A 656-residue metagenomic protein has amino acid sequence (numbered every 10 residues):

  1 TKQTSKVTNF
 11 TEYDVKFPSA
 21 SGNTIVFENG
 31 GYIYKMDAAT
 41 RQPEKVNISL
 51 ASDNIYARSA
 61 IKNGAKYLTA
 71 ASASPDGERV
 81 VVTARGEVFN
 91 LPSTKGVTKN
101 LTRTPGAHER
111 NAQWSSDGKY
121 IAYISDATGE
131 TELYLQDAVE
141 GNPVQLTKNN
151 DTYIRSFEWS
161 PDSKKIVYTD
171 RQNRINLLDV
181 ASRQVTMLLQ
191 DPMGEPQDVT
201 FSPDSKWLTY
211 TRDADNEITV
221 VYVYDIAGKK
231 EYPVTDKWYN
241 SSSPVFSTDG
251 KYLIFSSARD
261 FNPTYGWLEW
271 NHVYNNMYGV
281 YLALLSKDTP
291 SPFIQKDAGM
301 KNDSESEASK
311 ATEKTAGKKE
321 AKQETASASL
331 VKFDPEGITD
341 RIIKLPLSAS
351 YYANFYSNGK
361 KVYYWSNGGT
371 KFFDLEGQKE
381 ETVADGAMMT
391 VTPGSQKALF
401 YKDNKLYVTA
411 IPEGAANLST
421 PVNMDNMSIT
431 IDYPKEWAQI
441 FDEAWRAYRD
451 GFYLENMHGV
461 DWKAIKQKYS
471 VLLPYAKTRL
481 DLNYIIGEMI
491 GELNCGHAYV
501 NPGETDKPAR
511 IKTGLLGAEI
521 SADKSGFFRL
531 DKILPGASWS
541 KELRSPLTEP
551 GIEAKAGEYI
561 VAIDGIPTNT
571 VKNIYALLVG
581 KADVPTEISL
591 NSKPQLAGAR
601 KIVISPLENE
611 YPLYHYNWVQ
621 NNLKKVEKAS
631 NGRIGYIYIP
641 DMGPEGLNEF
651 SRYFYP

Functional and structural regions predicted by a protein language model:
T1-V15, A39-K66, P92-R110, S115 (+14 more regions): Multi-bladed beta-propeller domains
P18-S19, S72, Q113, E158 (+5 more regions): Conserved beta-strand position repeated across blades of beta-propeller domains
A20-G22, P75-D76, S116-D117, P161-D162 (+4 more regions): Residue-level detector of Asp-centered blade-edge/turn motifs that repeat once per structural unit in beta-propeller
I25, V80, G118-I121, S163-I166 (+4 more regions): Hydrophobic beta-strand positions that form the internal "hydrophobic ladder" of WD40/Gbeta-like beta-propeller blades
Y34-K35, F89, E130-Y134, R174-N176 (+4 more regions): Structural motif
P474-R529, L596-I604, E608-Q620: Extended, small/polar residue-biased N-terminal targeting/export presequences and adjacent propeptide/linker tracts
I511-T570, P644: PDZ/PDZ-like domain segments forming the peptide/carboxylate-binding groove, activating on the N-terminal beta-strands
S540-L547, V561, I566-P656: Cleft-lining beta-strand/loop regions that shape enzyme active-site pockets
